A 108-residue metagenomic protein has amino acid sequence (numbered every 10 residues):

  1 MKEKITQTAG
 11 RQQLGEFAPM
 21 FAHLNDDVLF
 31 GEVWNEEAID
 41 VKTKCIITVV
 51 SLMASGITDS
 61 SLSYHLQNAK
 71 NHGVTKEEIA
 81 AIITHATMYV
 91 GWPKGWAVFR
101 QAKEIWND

Functional and structural regions predicted by a protein language model:
M1-C45, S63, N71, G95-D108: Acidic, glycine/proline-rich low-complexity segments that act as flexible tails and inter-domain linkers
W34, G56-I57, V74: Residues in soluble alpha-helical coiled-coils and helical-bundle/repeat scaffolds
W34, L52, A69, H85: Short, flexible active-site loop motifs that bind/organize anionic cofactors or intermediates
V41-K42, E77, V90: Aromatic- and histidine-enriched alpha-helix N-cap/loop-to-helix transition segments that scaffold the rims
K44-L52, L62, A80-I83: Short, structured motif recognition centered on aromatic/hydrophobic residues
S51-T58, T87-G91: Short alpha-helix boundary/capping elements
S60-A80: Mid-chain, well-packed structural core segment of small domains
A80-R100: C-terminal structural segments of small proteins and small subunits
